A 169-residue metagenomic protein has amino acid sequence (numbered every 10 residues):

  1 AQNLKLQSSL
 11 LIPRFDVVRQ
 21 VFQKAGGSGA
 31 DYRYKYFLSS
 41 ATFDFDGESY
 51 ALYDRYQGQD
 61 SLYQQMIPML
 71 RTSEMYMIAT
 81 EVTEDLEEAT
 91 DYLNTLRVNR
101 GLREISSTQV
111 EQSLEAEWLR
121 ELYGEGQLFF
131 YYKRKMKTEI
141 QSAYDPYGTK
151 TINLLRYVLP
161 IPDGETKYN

Functional and structural regions predicted by a protein language model:
A1-P13, Q23-N169: Acidic/polar-rich alpha-helix caps and helix-coil junctions
V18-R19: A surface-exposed, glycine/aromatic-enriched loop/edge motif typical of exported proteins
